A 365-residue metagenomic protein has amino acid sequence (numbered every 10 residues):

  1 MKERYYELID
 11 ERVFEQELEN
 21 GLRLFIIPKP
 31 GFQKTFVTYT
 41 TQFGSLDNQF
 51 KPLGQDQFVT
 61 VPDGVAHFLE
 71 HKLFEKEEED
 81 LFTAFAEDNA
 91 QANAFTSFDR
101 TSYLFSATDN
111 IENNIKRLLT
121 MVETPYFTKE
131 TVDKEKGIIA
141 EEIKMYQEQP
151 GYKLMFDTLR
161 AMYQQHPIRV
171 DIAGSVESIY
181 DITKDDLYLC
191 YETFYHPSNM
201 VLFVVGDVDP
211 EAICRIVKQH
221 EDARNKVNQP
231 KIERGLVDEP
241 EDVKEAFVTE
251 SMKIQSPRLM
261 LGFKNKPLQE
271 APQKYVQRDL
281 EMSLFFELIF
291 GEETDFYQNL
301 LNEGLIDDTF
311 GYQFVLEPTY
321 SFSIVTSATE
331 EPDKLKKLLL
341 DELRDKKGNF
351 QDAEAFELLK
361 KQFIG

Functional and structural regions predicted by a protein language model:
M1-D80, Y188-Y191, Y195-N299: His/Glu-rich zincin catalytic helix
K76, D80-I232, P272-Q277, F286-E287 (+2 more regions): Charge-rich, well-structured scaffold segments of protease-associated domains
